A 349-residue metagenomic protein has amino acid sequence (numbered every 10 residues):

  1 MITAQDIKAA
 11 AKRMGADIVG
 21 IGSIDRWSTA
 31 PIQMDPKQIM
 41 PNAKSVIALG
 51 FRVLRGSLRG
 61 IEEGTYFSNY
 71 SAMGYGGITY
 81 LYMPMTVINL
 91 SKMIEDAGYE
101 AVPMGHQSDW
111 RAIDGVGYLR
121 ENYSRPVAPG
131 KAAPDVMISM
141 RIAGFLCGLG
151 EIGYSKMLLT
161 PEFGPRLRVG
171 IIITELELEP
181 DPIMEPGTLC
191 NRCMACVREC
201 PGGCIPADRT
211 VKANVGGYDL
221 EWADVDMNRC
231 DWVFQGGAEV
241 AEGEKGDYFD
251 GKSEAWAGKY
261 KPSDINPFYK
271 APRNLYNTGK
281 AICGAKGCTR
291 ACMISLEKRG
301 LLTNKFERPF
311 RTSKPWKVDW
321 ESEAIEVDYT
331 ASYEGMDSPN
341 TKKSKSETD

Functional and structural regions predicted by a protein language model:
M1-I88: Non-catalytic, usually N-terminal nucleic-acid engagement modules in DNA/RNA processing proteins
A30, A72, G76-I294, P309-T312: Catalytic cores of enzyme domains
I39-M40, N122-Y123, W316-E321: Short alpha-helix boundary/capping motifs
R55-S57, P180, G300: Residue-level signal for secondary-structure boundary sites
L58-G60, G237-G246, L302-K305, T348-D349: Short conserved micro-motifs at the rims of enzyme active sites and ligand-binding pockets
K298-D328: C-terminal/domain-terminus segments
Y333-D349: Extended, amphipathic alpha-helical scaffolds
